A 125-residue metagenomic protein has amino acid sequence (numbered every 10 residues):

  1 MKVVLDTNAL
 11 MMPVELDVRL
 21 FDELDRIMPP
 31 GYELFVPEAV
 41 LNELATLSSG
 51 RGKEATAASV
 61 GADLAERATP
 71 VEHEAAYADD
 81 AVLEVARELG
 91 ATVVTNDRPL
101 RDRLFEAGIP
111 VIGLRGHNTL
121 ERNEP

Functional and structural regions predicted by a protein language model:
M1-R67: Domain-level signal for Mg2+-assisted phosphodiester chemistry and nucleotide/NA-binding surfaces in nucleic-acid
A39-P125: Nuclease catalytic cores that cleave nucleic-acid phosphodiester bonds, predominantly acidic two-metal-ion
